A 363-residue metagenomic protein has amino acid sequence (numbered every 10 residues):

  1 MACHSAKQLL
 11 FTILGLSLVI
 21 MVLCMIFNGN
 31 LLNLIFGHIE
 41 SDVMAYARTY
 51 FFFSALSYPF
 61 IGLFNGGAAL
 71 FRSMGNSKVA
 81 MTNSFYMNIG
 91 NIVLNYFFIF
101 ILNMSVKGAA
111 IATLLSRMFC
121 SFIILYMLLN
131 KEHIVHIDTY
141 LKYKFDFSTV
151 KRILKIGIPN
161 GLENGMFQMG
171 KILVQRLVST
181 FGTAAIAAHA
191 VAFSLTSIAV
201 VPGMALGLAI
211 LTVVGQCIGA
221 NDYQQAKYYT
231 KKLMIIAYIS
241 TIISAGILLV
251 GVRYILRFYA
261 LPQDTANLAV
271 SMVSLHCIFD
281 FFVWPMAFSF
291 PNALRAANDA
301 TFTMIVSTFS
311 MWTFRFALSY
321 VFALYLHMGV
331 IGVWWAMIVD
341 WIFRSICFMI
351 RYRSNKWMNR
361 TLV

Functional and structural regions predicted by a protein language model:
M1-S57, N103-I158, V214-D280, A323-V363: Short alpha-helical transmembrane segments in multi-pass integral membrane proteins
M1-V22, I61-A80, I186-V252, W284-S307: Small-residue-rich hydrophobic transmembrane alpha-helices
V19, L23, A55, P59-F60 (+12 more regions): Residue-level hotspots within pore-lining transmembrane alpha-helices of multi-pass secondary transporters
G29-N30, A69, Y96, T113 (+10 more regions): Transmembrane alpha-helix boundary and packing residues in multipass membrane permease domains and related
F53, M87, S116-C120, I124 (+2 more regions): Transmembrane helical elements of multi-pass membrane transporters/channels
F53-R72, A80-N91, A109-I124, M204-G207 (+4 more regions): Short runs within selected transmembrane alpha-helices of multi-pass transporters and secretion channels
N76-S77, S105, G182-T183, P262 (+2 more regions): Short loop-to-helix capping motifs
